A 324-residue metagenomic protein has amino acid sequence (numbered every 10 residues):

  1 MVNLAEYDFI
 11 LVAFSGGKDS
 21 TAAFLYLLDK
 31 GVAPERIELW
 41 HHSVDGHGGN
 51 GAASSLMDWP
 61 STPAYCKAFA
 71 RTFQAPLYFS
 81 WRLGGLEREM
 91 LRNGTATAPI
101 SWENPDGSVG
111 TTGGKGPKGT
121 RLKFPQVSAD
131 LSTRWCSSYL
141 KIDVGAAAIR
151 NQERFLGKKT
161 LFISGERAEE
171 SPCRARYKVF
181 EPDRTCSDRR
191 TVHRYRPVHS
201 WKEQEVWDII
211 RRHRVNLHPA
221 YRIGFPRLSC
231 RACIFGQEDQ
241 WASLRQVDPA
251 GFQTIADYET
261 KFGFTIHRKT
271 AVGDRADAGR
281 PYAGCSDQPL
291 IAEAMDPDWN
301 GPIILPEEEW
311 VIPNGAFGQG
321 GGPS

Functional and structural regions predicted by a protein language model:
M1-E38, A68-G84, N151-R154, P182 (+2 more regions): Peripheral terminal appendages
M1-H213: ATP-dependent adenylation/nucleotidyltransferase module used to activate substrates
R134-W135, P226-D239: Local cysteine-cluster metal-coordination motifs and their immediate loop/turn environment, predominantly Fe-S cluster
V198, R222-F225, V247: Short amphipathic alpha-helical interaction segments
R214-R227: Immediate flanking context of iron-sulfur cluster ligation sites
